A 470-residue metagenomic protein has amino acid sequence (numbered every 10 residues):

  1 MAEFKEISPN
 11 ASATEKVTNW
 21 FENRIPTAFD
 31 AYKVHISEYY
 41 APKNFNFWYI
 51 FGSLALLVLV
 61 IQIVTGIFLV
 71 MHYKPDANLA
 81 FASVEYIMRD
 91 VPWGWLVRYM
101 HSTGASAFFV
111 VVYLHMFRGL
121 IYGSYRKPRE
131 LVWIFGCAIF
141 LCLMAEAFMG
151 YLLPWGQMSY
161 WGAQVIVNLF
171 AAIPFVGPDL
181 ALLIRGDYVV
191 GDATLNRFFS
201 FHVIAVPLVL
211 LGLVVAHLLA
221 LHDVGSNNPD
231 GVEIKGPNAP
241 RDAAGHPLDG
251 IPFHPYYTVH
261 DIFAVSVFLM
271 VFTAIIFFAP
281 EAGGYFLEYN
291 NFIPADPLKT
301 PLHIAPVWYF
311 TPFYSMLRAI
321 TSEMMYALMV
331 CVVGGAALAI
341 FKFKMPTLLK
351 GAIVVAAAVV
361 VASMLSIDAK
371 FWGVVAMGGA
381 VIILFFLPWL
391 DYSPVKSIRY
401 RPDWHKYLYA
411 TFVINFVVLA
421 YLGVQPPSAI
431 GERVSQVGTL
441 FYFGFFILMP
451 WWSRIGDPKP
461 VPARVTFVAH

Functional and structural regions predicted by a protein language model:
A2-A107, V111-H470: Membrane-embedded and interfacial regions of multi-pass energy-transducing membrane proteins
